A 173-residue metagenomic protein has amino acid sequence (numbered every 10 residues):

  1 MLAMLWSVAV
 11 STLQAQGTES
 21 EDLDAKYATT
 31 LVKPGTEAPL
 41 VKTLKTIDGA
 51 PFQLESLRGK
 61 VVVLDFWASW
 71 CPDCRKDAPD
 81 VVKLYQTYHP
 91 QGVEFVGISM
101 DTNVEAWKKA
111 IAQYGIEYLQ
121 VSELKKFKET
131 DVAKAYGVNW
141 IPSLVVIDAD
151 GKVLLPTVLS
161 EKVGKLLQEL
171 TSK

Functional and structural regions predicted by a protein language model:
M1-E19, K173: Bacterial Sec-dependent N-terminal signal peptides
L13-V41, E55, K109-A112: N-proximal helix/coil linker or "cap" segments that precede and/or mark the start of modular domains
K42-V62: A short beta-strand-turn-helix
R58, F66-K83: Conserved redox-active cysteine motifs that mediate thiol-disulfide chemistry, especially di-cysteine Cys-X(1-2)-Cys
R58-K60, P90, I116, V138: Active-site acidic short loop of glycosyltransferases
K76-Y114, K125-K134: Structural microenvironment flanking redox-active thiols in thiol-disulfide oxidoreductases
I116, L124-L170: Thiol/disulfide oxidoreductase modules built on the thioredoxin-like
